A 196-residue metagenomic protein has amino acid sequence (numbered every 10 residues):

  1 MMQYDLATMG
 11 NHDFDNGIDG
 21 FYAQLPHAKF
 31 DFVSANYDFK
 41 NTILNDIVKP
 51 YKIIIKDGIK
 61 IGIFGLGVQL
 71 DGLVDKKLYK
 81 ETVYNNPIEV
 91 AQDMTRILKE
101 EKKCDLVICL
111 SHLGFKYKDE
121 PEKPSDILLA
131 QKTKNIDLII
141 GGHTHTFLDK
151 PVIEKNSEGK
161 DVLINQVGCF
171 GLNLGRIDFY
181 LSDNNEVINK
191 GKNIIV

Functional and structural regions predicted by a protein language model:
M1-I195: Acidic, metal/ion-coordinating pockets
